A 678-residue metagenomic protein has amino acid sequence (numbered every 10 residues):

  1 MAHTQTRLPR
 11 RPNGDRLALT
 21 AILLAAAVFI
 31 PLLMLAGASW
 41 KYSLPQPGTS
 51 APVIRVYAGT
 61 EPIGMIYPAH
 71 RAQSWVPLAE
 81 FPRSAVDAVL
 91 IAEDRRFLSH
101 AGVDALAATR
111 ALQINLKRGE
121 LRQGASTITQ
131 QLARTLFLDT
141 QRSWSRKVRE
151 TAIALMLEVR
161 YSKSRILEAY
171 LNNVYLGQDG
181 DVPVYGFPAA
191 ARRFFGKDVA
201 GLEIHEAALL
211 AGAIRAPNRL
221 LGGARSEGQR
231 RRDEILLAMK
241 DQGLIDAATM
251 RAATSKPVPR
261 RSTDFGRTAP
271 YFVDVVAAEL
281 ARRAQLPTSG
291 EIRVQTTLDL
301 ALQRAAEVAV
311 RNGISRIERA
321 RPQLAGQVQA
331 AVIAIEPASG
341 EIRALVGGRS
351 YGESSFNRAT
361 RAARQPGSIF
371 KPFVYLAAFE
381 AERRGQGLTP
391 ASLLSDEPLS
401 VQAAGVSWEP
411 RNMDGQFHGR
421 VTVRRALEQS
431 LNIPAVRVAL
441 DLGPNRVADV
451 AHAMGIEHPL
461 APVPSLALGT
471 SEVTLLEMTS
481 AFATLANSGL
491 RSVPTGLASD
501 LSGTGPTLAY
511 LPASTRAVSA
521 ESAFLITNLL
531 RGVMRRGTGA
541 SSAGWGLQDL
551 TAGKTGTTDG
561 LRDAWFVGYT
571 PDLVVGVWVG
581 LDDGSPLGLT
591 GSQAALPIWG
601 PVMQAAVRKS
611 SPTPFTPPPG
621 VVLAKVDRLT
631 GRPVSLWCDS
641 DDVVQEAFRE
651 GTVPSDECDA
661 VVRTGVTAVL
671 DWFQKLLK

Functional and structural regions predicted by a protein language model:
A2-Y57, R96, L116: N-terminal type II signal-anchor transmembrane helix that functions as the membrane-insertion/stop-transfer segment
L23, F29-L33, E120-V308, V346 (+5 more regions): Non-catalytic, structured segments within soluble enzyme domains
A36-S84, A88: Terminal hydrophobic membrane-targeting helix
R55, E61-S74, Y185-A190, I214 (+11 more regions): Short pre-catalytic segments that frame enzyme active sites
P77-I128, G180-A190, Q402: Flexible, acidic/glycine-enriched loop-and-adjacent beta/alpha segments that face the extracytoplasmic/periplasmic side
K117-R142, K197-A200, D264-T268, F272 (+5 more regions): Conserved catalytic neighborhood of penicillin-recognizing serine enzymes
T127-Q131, E168, G201, L209-L210 (+12 more regions): Structural recognition of the beta-strand scaffold that forms the well-ordered cores of secreted hydrolase catalytic
T296-P322, V332-E336, L345-V346, Y351-A359 (+6 more regions): A penicillin-recognizing enzyme superfamily signal
